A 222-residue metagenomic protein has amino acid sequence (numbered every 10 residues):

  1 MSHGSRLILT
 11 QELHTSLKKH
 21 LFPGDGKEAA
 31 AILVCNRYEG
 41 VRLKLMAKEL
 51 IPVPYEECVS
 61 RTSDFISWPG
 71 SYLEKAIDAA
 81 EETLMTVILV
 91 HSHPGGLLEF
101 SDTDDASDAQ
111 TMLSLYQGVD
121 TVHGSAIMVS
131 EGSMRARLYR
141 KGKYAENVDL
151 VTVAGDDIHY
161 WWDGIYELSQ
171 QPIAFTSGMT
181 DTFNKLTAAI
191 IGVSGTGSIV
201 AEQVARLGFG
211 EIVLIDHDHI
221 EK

Functional and structural regions predicted by a protein language model:
M1-I88, P94-I158: Conserved beta-strand-loop surface patch within small alpha/beta domains used for substrate/adaptor or ligand engagement
S92-P94, H217-H219: Short, ordered loop/turn segments at secondary-structure junctions
R140-A188: N-terminal charged helix/coil linker that caps or initiates catalytic domains
M179-D216: Glycine-rich adenosine-cofactor-binding loop
K222: Glycine-rich phosphate/diphosphate-binding loop of Rossmann-like nucleotide-binding domains
